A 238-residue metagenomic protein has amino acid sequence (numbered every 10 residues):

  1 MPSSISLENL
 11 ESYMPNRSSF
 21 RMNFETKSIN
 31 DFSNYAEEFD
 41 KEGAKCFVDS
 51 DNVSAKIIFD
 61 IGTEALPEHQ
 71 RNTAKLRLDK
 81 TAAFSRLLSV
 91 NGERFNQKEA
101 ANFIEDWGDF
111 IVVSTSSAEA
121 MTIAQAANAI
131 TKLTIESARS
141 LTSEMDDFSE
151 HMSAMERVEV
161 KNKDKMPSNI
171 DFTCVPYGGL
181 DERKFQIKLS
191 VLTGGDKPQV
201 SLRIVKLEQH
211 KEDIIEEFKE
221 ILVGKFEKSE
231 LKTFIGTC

Functional and structural regions predicted by a protein language model:
M1-E68, S229-C238: An N-terminally focused, membrane-permeabilizing/fusogenic/translocator signature enriched in pore-forming
S3, E37, A55-F59, N102-D109 (+3 more regions): Intrinsically disordered, low-complexity segments used for protein-protein interactions
S3, S18-I29, R77, E93-Q97 (+6 more regions): Intrinsic-disorder-associated interaction segments
E11, N30-S33, E37, I58 (+5 more regions): Generic detector of well-ordered alpha-helical segments enriched in charged/polar residues, highlighting helical
N16, F20, Y35-K45, E64 (+7 more regions): Surface-exposed polar/charged interaction patches
V48-D51, I57-F84, S149-C238: Amphipathic, membrane-inserting segments
F84-N96: Short N-terminal edge-element motif at the start of the domain
F95-S149: Membrane-inserting effector segments that mediate pore formation, membrane fusion, or transient membrane insertion
